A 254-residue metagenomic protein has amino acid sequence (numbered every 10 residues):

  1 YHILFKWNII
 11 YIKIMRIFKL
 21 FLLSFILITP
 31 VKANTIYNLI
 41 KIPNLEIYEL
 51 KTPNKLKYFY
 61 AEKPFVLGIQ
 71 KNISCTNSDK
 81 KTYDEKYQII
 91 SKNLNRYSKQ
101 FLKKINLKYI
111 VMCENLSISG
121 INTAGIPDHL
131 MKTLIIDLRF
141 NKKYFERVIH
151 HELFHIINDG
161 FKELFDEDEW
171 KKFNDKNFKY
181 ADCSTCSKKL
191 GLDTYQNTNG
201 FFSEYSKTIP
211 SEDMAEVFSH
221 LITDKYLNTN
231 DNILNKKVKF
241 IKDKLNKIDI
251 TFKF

Functional and structural regions predicted by a protein language model:
L4-W7, Y11-T35: Classical Sec-dependent N-terminal signal peptides that target proteins to the secretory pathway
Y11-I14, T76-D79, Y83, N230 (+1 more regions): Intrinsic-disorder-associated interaction segments
F25-I26, I90-F101, L153, I157 (+1 more regions): Hydrophobic, Leu/Ile/Phe/Ala-enriched alpha-helical segments that form helix-helix packing faces
N34-D84, M112-N115, D182-Y195, S211-D213: Non-catalytic architectural context of zinc metalloproteases
G68-L130: Auxiliary, metal-adjacent structural segments of Zn-dependent hydrolase domains
N106-F254: Active-site-flanking segments in enzyme catalytic domains
